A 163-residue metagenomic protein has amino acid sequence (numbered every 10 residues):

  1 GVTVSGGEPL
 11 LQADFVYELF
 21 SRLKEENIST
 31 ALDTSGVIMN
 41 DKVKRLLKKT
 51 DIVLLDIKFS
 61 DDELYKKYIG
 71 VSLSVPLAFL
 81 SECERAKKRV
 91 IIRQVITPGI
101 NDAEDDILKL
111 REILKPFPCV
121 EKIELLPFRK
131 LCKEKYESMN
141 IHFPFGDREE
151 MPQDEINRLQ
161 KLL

Functional and structural regions predicted by a protein language model:
G1-L131, K135-S138: Conserved AdoMet/S-adenosylmethionine-binding subsite of the radical SAM
E121, E137-Q160: A structural motif corresponding to the C-terminal lobe/cap of the Radical SAM core domain
L163: Polybasic (Lys/Arg-rich)
